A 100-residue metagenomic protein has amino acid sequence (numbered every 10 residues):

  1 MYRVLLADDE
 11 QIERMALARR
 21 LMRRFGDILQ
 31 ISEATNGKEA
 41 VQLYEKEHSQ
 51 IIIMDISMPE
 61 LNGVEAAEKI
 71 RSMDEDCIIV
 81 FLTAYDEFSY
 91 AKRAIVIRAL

Functional and structural regions predicted by a protein language model:
Y2, L29, C77: Switch/coupling loops of ABC transporter nucleotide-binding domains
Y2-E13, L17-A18: Conserved acidic segment of CheY-like receiver
A7-D8, A34, I52: Conserved sequence signature across two-component system core domains
R20-R24, L43: Alpha-helical interaction/dimerization surfaces of two-component signaling modules
F25-I31: A generic structural motif
I31-K38: Conserved Asp/Asn-Gly motif in the active-site loop of CheY-like receiver
V41-L100: CheY-like receiver
